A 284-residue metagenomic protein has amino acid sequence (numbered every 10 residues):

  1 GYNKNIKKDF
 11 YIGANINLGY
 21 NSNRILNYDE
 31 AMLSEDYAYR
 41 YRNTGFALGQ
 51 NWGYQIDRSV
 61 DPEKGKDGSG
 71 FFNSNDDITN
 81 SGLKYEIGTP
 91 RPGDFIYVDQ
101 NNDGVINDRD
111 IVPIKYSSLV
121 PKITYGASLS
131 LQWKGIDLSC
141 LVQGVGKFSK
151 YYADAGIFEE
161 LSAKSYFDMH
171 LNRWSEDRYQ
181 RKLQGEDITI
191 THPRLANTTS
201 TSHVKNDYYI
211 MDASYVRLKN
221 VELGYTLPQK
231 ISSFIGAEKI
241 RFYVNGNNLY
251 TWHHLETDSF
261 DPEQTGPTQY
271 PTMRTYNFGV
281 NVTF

Functional and structural regions predicted by a protein language model:
N3-S117, L171-Q180: Conserved small-residue
K4, L18-R24, W133-G135, G144-F148 (+4 more regions): Transmembrane beta-strands of outer-membrane beta-barrel pores
K8-A14, I123, K134-I136, S214 (+2 more regions): Outer-envelope beta-barrel architecture signal
F10, R24-R40, K147-E176, W252-F260: Outer-membrane beta-barrel and related beta-rich outer-membrane complex signature in Gram-negative bacteria
A14-I16, C140, F242-V244, V280: Membrane-embedded beta-strand positions of outer-membrane beta-barrel proteins
D36-K66, A163, R178-E186, H203 (+1 more regions): C-terminal beta-signal and terminal closure region of outer-membrane beta-barrel proteins
G135-S139, K230-I231: Repeated loop/turn-to-beta-strand initiation elements of outer-membrane beta-barrel proteins
V145-R241: Extracytoplasmic gating/loop element in the C-terminal half of outer-membrane beta-barrel translocons and assembly
